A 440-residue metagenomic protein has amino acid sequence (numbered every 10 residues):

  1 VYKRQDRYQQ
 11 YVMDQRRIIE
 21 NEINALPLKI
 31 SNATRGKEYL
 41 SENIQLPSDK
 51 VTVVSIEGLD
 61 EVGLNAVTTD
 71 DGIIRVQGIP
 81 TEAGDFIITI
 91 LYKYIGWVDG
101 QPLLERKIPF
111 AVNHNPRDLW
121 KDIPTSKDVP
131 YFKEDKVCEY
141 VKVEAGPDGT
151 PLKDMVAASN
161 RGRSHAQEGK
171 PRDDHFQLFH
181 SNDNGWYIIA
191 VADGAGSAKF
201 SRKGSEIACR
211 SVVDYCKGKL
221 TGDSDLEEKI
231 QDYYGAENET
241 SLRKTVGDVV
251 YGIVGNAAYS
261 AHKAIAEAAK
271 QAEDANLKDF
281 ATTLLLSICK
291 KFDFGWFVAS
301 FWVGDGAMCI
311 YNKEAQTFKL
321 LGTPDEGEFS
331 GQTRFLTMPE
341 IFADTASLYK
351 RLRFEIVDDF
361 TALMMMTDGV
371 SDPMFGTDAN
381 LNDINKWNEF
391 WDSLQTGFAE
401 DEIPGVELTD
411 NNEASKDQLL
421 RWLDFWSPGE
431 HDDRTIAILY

Functional and structural regions predicted by a protein language model:
K3-T52, D60-D70, A83-D85, T89-I95 (+4 more regions): C-terminal catalytic subdomain
T68, L178-N182, I288-F292: Short, low-complexity Ser/Thr-rich regulatory SLiMs
R75-A83: Extracellular/luminal low-complexity segments enriched in Ser/Thr/Pro
R117-K217, G306, E340-I341, L352-F354 (+1 more regions): N-terminal entry segment of metal-dependent catalytic domains or homologous docking segments
A190, W302, L363-M365: Residue-level marker for buried hydrophobic side chains located in beta-strands that build the well-ordered beta-sheet
R210-A275, I384-K416, L420: Helix-loop-helix
K229-Y311, L348-D358, P428-H431: Catalytic core of PPM/PP2C metal-dependent serine/threonine phosphatase domains
A307-S347: Glycine- and acidic-residue-rich phosphate-binding/metal-coordinating active-site segment common to enzymes that handle
